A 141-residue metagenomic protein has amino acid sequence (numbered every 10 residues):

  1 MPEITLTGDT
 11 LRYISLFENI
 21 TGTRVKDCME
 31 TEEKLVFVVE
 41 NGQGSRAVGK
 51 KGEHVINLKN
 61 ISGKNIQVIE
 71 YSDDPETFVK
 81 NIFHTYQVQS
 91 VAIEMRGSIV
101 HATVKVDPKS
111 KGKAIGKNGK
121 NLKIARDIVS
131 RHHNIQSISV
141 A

Functional and structural regions predicted by a protein language model:
M1-A141: RNA-contacting regions in translation and RNA-metabolism proteins, encompassing KH/S1 modules where present
